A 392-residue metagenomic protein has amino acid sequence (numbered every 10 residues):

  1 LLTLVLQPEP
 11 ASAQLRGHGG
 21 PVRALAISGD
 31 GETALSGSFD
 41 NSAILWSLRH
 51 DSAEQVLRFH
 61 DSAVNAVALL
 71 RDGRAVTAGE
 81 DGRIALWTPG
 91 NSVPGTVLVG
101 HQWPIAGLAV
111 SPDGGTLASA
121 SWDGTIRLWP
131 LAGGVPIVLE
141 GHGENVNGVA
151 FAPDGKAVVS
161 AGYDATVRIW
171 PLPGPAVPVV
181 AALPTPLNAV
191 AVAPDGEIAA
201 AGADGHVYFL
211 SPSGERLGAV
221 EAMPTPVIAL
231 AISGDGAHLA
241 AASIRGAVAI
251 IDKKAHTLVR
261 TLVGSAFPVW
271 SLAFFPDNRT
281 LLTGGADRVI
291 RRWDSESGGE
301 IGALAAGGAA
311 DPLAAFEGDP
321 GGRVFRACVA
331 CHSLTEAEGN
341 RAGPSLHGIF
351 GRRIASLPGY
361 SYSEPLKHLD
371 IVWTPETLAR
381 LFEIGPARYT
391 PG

Functional and structural regions predicted by a protein language model:
Q14-V22, L57-V64, V99-I105, L139-V146 (+4 more regions): WD40/WD-repeat beta-propeller blade N-cap
G29-D30, L69-D72, P112-D113, P153-D154 (+3 more regions): Residue-level detector of Asp-centered blade-edge/turn motifs that repeat once per structural unit in beta-propeller
A34, A75-V76, L117, V158 (+3 more regions): Hydrophobic beta-strand positions that form the internal "hydrophobic ladder" of WD40/Gbeta-like beta-propeller blades
G37-D40, A78-D81, A120-D123, A161-D164 (+3 more regions): Conserved strand-to-loop turn within each blade of WD40 beta-propeller repeats
G298-V324: Electrostatic cytochrome c docking/interface patches
A315, N340, P344-G392: Extracytoplasmic electron-transfer domains, predominantly the class I c-type cytochrome c fold
A315-A337, L346: Sequence/structural segment immediately N-terminal to covalent heme-attachment motifs in c-type and related
